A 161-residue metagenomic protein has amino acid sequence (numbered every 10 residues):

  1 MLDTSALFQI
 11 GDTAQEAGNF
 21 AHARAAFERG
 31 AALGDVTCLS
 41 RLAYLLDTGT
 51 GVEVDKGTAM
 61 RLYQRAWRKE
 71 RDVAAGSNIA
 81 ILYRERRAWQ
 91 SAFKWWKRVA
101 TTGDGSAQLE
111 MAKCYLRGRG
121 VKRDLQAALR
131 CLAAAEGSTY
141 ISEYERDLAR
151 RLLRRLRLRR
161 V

Functional and structural regions predicted by a protein language model:
L2, L33-D35, T48-T50, K69-D72 (+4 more regions): Short helix-capping/linker turns of helical repeat alpha-solenoids
L7-T13, R41-T48, G76-E85, E110-R117 (+2 more regions): Hydrophobic face of amphipathic alpha-helices that form TPR/SEL1-like repeat modules and related alpha-solenoid
K122-Y140: TPR/TPR-like (Sel1-like) alpha-helical repeat modules
E136-V161: Terminal, low-structured helical/coil segments at or just beyond the last alpha-helical repeat
